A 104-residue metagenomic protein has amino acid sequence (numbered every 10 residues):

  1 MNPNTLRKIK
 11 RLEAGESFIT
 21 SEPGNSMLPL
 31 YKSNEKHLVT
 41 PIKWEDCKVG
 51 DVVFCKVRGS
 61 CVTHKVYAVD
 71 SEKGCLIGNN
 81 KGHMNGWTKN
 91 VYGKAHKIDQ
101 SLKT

Functional and structural regions predicted by a protein language model:
M1-T104: Extended hydrophobic leader/signal-anchor segments used for secretion and membrane insertion
